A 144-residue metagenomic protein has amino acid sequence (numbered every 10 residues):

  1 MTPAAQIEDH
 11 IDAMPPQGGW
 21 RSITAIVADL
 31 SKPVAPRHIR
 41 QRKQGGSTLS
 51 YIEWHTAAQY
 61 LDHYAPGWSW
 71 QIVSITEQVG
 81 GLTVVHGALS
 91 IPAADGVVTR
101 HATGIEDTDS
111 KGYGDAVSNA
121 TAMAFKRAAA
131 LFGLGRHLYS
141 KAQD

Functional and structural regions predicted by a protein language model:
M1-L49: N-terminal, Lys/Arg- and Ser/Thr-rich interaction peptides
I52-D144: Positively charged, aromatic-enriched nucleic acid-contacting surfaces
